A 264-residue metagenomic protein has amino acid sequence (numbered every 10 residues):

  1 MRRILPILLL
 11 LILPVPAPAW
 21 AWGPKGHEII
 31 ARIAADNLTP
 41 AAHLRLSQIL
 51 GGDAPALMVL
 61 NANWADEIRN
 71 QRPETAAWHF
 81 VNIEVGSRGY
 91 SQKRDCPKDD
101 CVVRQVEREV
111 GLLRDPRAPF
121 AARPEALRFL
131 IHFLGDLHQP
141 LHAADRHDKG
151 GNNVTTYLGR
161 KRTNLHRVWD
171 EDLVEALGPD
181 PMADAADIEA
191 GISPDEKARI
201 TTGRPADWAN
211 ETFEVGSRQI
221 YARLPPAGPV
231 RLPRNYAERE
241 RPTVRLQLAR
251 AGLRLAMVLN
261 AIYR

Functional and structural regions predicted by a protein language model:
I4-L13: Sec-dependent N-terminal signal peptides
L13-P14, G191: Short, flexible coil/linker elements and helix-boundary hinge sites characteristic of intrinsically disordered
P16-P18: N-terminal signal peptide c-region/cleavage motif recognized by signal peptidases
W20-F133, P140-R264: N-terminal, motif-rich segments that launch catalysis or mediate targeting to/interaction with membranes, typified by
